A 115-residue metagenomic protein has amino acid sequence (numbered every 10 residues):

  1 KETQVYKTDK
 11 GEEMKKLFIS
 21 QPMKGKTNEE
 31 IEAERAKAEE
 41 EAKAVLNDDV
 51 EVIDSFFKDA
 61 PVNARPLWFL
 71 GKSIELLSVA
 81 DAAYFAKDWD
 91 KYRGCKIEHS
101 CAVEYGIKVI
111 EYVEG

Functional and structural regions predicted by a protein language model:
E2-G115: Conserved catalytic or regulatory cores that recognize and/or transform ribose-phosphate-containing ligands
